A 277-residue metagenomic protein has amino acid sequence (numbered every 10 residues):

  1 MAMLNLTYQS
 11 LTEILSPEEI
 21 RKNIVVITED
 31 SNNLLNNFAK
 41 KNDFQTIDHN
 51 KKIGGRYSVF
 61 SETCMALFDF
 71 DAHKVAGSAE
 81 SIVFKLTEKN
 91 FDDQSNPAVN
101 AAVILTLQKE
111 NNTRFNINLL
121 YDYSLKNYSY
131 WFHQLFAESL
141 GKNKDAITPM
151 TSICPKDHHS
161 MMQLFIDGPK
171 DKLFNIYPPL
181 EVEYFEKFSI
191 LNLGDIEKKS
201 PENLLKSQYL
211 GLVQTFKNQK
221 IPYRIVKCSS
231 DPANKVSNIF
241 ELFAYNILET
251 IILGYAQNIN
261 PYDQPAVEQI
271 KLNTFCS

Functional and structural regions predicted by a protein language model:
M1-F91, L272: Glycine-rich phosphate-binding loops that contact phosphosugars or nucleotide phosphates
V25-I27, Q45-I47, L119, F174-Y177 (+1 more regions): Hydrophobic/aromatic beta-strand patches that form the interior of the parallel beta-sheet core in alpha/beta enzyme
I47-K52, I196-E197, Y255-N258: Short beta-alpha connecting loops at secondary-structure transitions that line or flank enzyme active sites
A72-A76, L86-T215, Q219: Acidic catalytic cores of enzymes that act on phosphate-bearing nucleotides/polynucleotides
A79-F84, T151-P155, P178-V182, C228-A233 (+2 more regions): A glycine-rich phosphate-binding loop feature that marks nucleotide/adenosyl-phosphate handling sites
I239-A244, I251-A256: C-terminal target-recognition/interaction regions appended to catalytic cores
I259-S277: C-terminal amphipathic alpha-helical interaction region
